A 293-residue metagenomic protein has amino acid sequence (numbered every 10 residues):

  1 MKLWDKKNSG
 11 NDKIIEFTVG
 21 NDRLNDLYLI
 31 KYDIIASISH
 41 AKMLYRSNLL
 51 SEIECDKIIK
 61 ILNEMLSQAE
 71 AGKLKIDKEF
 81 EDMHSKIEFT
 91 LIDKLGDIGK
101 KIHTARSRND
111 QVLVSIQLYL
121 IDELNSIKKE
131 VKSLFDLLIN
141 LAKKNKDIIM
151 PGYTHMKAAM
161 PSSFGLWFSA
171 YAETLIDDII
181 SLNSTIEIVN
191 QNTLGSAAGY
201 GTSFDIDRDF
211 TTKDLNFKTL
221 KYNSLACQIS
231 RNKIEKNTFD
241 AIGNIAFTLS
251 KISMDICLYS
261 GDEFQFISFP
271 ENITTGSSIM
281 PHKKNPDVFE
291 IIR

Functional and structural regions predicted by a protein language model:
M1-G201, I206-T212, T219, T275-S277 (+1 more regions): A helix-coil-helix interface module used to build multimeric assemblies and to scaffold catalytic/cofactor sites
A197, Q228, K283: Fold-independent oxyanion-binding glycine-rich loops and adjacent beta-strand/coil segments at enzyme active sites
R208-N232: Active-site-adjacent "gating/activation" loops or surface patches in catalytic cores
I234-S268, I273-R293: A conserved active-site cap/scaffold subdomain adjacent to cofactor or substrate pockets
